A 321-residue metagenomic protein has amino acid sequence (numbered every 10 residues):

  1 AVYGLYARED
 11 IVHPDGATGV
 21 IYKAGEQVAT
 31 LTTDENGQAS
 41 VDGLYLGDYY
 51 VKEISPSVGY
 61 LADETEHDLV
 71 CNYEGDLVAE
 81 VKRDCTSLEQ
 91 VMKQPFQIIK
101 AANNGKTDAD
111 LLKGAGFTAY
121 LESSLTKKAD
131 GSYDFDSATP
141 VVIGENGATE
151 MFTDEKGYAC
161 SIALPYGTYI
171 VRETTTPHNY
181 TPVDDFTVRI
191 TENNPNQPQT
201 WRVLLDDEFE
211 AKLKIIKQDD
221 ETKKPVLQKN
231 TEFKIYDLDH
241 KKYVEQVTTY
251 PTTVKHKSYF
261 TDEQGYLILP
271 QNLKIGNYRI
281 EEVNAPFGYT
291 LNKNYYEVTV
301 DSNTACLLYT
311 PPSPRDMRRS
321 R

Functional and structural regions predicted by a protein language model:
A1-P311, R318: Solvent-exposed loop/turn and edge beta-strand elements of beta-rich ligand-binding domains
